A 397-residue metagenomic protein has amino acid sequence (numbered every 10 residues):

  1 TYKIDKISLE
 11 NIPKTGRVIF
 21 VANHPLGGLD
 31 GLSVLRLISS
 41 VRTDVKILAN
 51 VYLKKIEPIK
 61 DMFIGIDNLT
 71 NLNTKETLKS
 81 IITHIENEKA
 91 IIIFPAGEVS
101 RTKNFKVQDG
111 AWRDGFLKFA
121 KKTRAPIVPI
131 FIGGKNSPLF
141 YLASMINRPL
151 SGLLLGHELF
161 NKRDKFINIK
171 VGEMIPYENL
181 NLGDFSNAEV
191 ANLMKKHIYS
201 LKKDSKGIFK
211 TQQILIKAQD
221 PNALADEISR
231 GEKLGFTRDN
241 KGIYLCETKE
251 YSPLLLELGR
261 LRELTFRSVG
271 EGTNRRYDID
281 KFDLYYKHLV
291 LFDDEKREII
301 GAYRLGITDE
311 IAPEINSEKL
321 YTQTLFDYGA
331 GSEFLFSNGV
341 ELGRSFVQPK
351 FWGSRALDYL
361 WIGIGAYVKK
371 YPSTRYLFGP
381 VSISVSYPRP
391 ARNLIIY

Functional and structural regions predicted by a protein language model:
Y2-V18: A short, well-structured juxtamembrane/interface segment
I19-L72: Catalytic core of membrane glycerolipid acyltransferases/transacylases, capturing the structured, soluble-facing
S40-D44, T83-A90, K121-P126, S268 (+4 more regions): Secondary-structure boundary elements
D44, K75-A223: Non-catalytic C-terminal accessory region of glycerolipid acyltransferases and related lyso-lipid remodeling enzymes
Q212-K249: Conserved N-terminal entry element of GNAT/NAT acetyltransferase domains
L234-D278, L284, H288, F292 (+1 more regions): Short amphipathic alpha-helix that is part of the acyltransferase structural core
T273, D309-Y397: Acyl-donor binding region in acyl/amide transferases
R297-A302, V340: Glycine-rich phosphate/pyrophosphate-binding loop shared by adenosine-nucleotide-utilizing enzymes
